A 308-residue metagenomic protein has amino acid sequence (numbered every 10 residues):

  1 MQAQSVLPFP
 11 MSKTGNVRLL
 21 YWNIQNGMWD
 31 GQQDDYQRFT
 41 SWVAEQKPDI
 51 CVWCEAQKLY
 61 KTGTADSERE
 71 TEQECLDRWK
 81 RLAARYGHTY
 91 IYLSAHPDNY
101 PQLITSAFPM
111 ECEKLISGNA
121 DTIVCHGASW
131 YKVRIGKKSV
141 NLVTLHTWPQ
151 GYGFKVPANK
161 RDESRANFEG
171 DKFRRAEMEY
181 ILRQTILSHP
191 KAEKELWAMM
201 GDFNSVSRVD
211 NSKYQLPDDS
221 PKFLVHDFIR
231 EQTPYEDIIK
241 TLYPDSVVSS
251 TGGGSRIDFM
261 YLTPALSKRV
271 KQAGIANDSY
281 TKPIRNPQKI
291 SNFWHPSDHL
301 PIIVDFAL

Functional and structural regions predicted by a protein language model:
M1-R85, H96-N99, D298, L308: N-terminal, active-site-proximal structural segment of metallo-dependent hydrolase catalytic domains
S5-L7, I116-S117, K132, L187-A198 (+1 more regions): Metal-dependent phosphoester-hydrolase catalytic domains
N16-W29, S139-N167, H299: Active-site-proximal beta-strand elements of phosphoester/diester hydrolases
R18-I24, W42-E70, Y131, L142-T144 (+5 more regions): Active-site beta-strand/loop signature of hydrolases that rely on acidic residues for catalysis
G27-W29, K58-T62, P97-P101, Q150-G153 (+4 more regions): Active-site environment of divalent metal-dependent phosphoester hydrolases
G31-R38, T71-C75, D121-H126, A166-L182 (+2 more regions): Soluble or luminal CAZymes and related metallo-dependent hydrolases
C54-Y152: Structured beta-strand-rich core segments of catalytic domains in phosphoester-bond hydrolases
T147-Y180, S207-F223: Active-site-proximal segments of metal-dependent phosphoesterases and phosphodiesterases across multiple
